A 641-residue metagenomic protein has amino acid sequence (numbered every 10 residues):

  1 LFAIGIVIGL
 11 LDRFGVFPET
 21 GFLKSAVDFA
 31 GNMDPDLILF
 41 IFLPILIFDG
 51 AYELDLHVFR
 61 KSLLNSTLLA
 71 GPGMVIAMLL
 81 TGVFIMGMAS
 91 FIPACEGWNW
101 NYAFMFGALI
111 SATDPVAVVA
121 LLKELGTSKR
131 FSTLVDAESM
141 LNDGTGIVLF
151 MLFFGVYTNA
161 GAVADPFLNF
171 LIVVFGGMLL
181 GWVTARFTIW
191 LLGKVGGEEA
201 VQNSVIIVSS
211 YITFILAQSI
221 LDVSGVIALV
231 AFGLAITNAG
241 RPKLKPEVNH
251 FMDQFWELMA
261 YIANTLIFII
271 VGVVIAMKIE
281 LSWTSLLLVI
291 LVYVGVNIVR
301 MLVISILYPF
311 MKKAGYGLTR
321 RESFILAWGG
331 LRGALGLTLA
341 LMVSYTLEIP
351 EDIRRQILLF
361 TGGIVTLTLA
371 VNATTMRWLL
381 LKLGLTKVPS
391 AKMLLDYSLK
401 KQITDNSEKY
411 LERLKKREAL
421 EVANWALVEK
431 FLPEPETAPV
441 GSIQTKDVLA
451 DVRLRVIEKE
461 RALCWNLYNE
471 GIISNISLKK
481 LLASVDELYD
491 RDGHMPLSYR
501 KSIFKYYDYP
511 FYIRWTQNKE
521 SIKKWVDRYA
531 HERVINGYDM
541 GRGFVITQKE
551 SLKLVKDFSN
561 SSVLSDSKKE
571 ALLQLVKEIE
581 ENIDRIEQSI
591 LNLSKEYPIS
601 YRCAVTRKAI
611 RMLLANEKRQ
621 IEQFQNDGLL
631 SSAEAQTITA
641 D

Functional and structural regions predicted by a protein language model:
L1-Q402, K409, R413-L420, T445-V448 (+14 more regions): Transmembrane helical cores of multi-pass secondary ion antiporters/exchangers
F310, L427-V448, I583-K595, R602: Ordered, small/hydrophobic-rich secondary-structure cores
I353, T437-G441, L463, L467 (+2 more regions): Short, charged/polar, low-complexity loop and linker segments that flank or interrupt alpha-helical bundles
G384-P439, Q548-L575: Long, amphipathic alpha-helical stalk/connector segments used for oligomerization, subunit docking, or mechanical
K459-E460: Structured, soluble extracytoplasmic/luminal domains of envelope-associated proteins
I476-D641: C-terminal amphipathic alpha-helical interaction region
